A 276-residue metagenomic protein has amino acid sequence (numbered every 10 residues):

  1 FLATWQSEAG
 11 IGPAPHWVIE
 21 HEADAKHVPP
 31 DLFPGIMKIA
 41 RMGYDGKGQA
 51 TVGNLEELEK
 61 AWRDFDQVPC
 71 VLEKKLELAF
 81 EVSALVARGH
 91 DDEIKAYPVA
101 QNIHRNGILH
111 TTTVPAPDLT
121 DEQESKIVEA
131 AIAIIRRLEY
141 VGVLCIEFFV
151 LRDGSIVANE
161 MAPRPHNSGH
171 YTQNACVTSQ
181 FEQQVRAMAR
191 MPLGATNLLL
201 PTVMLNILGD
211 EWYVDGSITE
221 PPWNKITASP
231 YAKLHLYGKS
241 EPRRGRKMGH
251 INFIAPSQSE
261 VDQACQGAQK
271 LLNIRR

Functional and structural regions predicted by a protein language model:
F1-S83, A87-I134, S259, Q269: Active-site nucleotide/adenylate-binding loops and adjacent lid/helix of ATP-dependent enzymes
P15, P34-I36, P69-E73, C145 (+2 more regions): A short linear hydrophobic-aromatic micro-motif
K74, H170-T172, G249-I254: Short, well-ordered beta-strand elements within core beta-sheets of diverse protein domains
V86-H90, F148-R152, G238: Short, low-complexity Ser/Thr-rich regulatory SLiMs
K95, L144, I156-E160: Protein kinase-like catalytic core scaffold
A100-I103, M161-P165: Short beta->alpha transition motifs characteristic of CBS
S125-I146, R152, A162-V214: Active-site "cap" helix and flanking loop/linker of ATP-utilizing ligase/carboxylase catalytic domains
R186-R276: Peripheral (often C-terminal) accessory segments that flank ATP-dependent C-N-forming ligase machineries
